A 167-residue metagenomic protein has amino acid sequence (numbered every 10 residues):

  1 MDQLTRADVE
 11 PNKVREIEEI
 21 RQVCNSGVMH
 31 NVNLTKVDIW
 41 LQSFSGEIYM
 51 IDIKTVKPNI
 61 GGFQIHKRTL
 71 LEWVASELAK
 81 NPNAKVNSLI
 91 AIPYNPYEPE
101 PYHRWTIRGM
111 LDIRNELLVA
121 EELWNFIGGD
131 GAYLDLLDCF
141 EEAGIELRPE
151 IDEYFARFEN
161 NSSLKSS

Functional and structural regions predicted by a protein language model:
M1, L41, K57-G61, P96-E98 (+1 more regions): Alpha-helix initiation/capping motif
M1-F44: Active-site metal-binding core of divalent-cation-utilizing nuclease and nuclease-like domains
E19, K80-N83: Bulky hydrophobic/aromatic packing residues
D38-L41, S45-K57: Conserved catalytic cores of phosphodiester-cleaving nucleases, focusing on short active-site segments
T55-K80: Mg2+/Mn2+-dependent nuclease catalytic core
A84-S167: Domain-level recognition of nuclease-like catalytic cores that cleave nucleotide substrates
